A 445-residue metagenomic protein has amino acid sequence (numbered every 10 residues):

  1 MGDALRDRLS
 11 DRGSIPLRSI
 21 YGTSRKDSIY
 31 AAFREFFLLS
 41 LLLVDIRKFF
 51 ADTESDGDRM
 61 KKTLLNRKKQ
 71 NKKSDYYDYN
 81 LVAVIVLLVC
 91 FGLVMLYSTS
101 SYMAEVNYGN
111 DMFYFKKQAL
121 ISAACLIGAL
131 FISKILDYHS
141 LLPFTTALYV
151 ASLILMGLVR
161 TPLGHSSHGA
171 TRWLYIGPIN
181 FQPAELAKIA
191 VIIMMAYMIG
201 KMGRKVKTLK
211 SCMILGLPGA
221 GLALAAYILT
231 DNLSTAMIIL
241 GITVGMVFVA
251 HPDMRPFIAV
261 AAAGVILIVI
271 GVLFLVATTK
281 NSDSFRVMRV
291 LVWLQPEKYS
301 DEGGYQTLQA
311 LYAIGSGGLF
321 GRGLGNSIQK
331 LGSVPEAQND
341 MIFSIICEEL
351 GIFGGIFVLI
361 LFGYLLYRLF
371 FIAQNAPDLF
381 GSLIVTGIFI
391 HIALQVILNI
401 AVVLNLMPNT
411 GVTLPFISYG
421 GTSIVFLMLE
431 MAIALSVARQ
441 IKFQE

Functional and structural regions predicted by a protein language model:
M1-D56: A hydrophobic alpha-helical transmembrane-helix feature that marks the membrane cores and membrane-interface segments
L5, A31-R34, V265, S333 (+3 more regions): Transmembrane helix-bundle signature of multi-pass membrane transporters/permeases
I15-K26, Y367-L383, I441-F443: Alpha-helical transmembrane segments
L38, K188, S418: Short, conserved phosphate/pyrophosphate- and ester-handling motifs at nucleotide-, phospho-/glycolipid
D58-D75, L96, T208, Q395-E445: A juxtamembrane structural motif centered on a specific transmembrane helix
K61-Y97, E105-G109, Q118: N-terminal transmembrane signal-anchor/hairpin module of polytopic inner-membrane proteins
V86-C90, S98, E105-Q306, S344-N405 (+1 more regions): Hydrophobic alpha-helical transmembrane segments of multi-pass inner membrane proteins, especially in bacterial systems
V292-N339, L350-G354: TM-adjacent membrane-interface loops and short helices in multi-pass inner/ER membrane proteins
